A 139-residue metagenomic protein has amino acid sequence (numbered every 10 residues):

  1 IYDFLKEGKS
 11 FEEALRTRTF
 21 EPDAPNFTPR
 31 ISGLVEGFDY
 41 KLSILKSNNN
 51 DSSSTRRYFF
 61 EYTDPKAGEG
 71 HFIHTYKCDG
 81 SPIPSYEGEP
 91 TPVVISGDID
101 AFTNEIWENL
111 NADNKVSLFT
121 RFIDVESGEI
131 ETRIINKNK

Functional and structural regions predicted by a protein language model:
I1-K139: Conserved short alpha-helical segments that host acidic/polar catalytic motifs at enzyme active sites
